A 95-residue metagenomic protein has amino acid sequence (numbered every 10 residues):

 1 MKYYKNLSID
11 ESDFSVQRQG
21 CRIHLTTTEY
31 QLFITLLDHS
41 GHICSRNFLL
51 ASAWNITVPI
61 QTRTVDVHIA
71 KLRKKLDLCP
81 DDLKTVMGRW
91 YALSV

Functional and structural regions predicted by a protein language model:
K2, H24, V67-I69, R73-V95: DNA-binding patch around the recognition helix
K2-Y30, A92-V95: A structural micro-motif at secondary-structure boundaries
K5, G41, N55, G88-A92: Glycine-centered flexibility sites
S15, G20-T27, Q31-V67, K74-L78: Positively charged, aromatic-enriched patches within helix-turn-helix-type DNA-binding elements, predominantly
